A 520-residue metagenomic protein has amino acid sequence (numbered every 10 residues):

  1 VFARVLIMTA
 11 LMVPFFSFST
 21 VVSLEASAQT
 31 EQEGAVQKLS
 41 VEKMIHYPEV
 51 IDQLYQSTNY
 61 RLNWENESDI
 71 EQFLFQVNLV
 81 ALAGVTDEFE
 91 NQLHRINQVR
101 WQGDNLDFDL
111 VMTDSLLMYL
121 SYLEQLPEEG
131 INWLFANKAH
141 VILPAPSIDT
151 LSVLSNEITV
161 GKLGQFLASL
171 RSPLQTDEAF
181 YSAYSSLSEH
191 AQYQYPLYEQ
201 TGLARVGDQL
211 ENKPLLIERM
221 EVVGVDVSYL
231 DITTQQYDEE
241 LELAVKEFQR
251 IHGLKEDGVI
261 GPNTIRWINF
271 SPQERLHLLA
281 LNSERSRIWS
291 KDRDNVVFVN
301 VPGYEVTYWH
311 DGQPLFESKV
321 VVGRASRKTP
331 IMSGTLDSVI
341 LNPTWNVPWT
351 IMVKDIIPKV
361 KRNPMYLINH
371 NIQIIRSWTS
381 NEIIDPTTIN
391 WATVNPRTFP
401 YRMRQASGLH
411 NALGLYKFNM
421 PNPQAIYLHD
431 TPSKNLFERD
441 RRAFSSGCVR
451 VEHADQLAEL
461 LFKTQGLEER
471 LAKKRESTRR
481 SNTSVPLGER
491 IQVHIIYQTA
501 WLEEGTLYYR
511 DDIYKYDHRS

Functional and structural regions predicted by a protein language model:
V1-F2: N-terminal secretory signal peptides that target proteins for export/translocation
L6-S17: Bacterial N-terminal signal peptides
F16, L116, F418: A residue-level signal for conserved active-site and pocket-lining positions in enzyme catalytic cores
S17-E25: Membrane-interface motif at the C-terminal end of an N-terminal transmembrane signal
L24-K43, Q165-S520: Well-ordered beta-sheet/strand-loop patches within structured domains
L24-S155: Cationic-aromatic interfacial patches
L143-E178: General nucleic-acid-binding
